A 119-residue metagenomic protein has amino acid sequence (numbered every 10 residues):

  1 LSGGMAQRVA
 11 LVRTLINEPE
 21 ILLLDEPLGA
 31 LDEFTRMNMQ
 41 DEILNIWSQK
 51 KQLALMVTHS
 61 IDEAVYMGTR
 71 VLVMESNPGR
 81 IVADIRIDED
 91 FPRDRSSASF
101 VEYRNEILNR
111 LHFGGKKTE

Functional and structural regions predicted by a protein language model:
S2-R8: ABC ATPase nucleotide-binding domain "signature motif"
L11: Hydrophobic anchor residue at the start of the ABC signature
N17: Conserved signature/switch motifs of ABC ATPase nucleotide-binding domains
L22-D25: Catalytic Walker B motif of ABC-type/P-loop ATPase nucleotide-binding domains
R36-K50: Helical segment within the ABC ATPase nucleotide-binding domain
K51-V57: Conserved H-loop
Y66-V73: Conserved catalytic segment of ABC-fold P-loop ATPases
S76-E106: Conserved beta-strand-loop-alpha-helix hinge in the C-terminal portion of ABC ATPase nucleotide-binding domains
